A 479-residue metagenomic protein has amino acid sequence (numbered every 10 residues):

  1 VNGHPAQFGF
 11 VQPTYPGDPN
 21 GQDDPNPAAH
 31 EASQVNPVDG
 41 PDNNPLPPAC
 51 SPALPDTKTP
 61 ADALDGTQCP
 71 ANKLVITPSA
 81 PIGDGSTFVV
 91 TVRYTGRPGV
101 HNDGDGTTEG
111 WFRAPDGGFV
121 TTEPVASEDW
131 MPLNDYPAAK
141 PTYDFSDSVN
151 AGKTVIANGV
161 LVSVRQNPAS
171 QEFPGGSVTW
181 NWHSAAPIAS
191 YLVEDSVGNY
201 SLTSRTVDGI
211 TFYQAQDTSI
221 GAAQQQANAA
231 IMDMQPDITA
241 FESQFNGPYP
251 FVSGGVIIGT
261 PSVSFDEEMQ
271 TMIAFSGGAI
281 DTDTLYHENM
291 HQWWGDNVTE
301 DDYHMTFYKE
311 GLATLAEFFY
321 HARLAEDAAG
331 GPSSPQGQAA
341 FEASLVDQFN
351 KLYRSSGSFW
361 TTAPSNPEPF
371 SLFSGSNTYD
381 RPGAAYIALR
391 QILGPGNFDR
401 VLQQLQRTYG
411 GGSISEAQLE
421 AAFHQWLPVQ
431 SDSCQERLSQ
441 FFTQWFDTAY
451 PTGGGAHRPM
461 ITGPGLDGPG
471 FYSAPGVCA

Functional and structural regions predicted by a protein language model:
D23-A80, T87-V197: Extended, low-hydrophobicity, Ser/Thr/Pro/Gly-biased non-transmembrane segments
V75-P81, S219-A230, A274, D302-Y303 (+3 more regions): Second-shell loop/turn segments in exported
A138, M272-F349: Zinc-dependent metallopeptidase catalytic helix centered on the HExxH motif and its immediate flanking segment
D144, A230-F241, T284-E288, F307-L315 (+8 more regions): Extracytoplasmic/secreted proteins, especially bacterial periplasmic and envelope-associated proteins
F145, V178-N181, N199-M305, A316: Juxtacatalytic substrate-recognition/specificity segment
T239, P451-A479: Long, His/Glu/Asp-enriched segments that create or flank divalent metal/ion-associated functional microenvironments
A328-S333, G375-T462: Amphipathic alpha-helical substructures
R354-L372: The feature captures the short pre-catalytic strand/loop hairpin that immediately precedes and shapes the active-site
